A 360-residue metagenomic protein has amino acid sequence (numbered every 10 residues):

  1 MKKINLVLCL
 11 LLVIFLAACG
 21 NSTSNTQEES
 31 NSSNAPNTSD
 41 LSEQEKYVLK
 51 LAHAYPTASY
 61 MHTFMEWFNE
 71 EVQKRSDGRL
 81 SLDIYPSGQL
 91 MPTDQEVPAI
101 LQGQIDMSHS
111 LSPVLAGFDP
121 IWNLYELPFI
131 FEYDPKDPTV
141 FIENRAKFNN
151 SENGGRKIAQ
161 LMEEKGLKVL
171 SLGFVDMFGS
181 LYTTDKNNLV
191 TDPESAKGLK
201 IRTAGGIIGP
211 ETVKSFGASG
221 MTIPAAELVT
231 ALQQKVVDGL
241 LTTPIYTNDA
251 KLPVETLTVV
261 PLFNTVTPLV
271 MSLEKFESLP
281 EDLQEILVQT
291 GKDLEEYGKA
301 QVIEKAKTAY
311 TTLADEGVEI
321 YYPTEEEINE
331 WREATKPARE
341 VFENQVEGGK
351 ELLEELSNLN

Functional and structural regions predicted by a protein language model:
M1-I4, L10: Positively charged n-region of N-terminal signal peptides that target proteins for export
V7-L8, K305: Generic detector of short alpha-helix boundary/capping microenvironments and adjacent low-complexity segments
C9-L10, G291: Enrichment for repetitive, rod-forming helical segments
L11-L12, S59: Hydrophobic alpha-helical membrane-insertion segments
F15-A18: C-terminal motif of bacterial Sec signal peptides marking the signal peptidase cleavage site
G20-V140, K168-N360: N-terminal secretory/targeting leader peptides
E132-A159: A gly/proline- and charged-residue-enriched helix-loop-helix capping module
L161-E164: Non-catalytic cap/lid and distal C-terminal segments of serine-dependent acyl enzymes
